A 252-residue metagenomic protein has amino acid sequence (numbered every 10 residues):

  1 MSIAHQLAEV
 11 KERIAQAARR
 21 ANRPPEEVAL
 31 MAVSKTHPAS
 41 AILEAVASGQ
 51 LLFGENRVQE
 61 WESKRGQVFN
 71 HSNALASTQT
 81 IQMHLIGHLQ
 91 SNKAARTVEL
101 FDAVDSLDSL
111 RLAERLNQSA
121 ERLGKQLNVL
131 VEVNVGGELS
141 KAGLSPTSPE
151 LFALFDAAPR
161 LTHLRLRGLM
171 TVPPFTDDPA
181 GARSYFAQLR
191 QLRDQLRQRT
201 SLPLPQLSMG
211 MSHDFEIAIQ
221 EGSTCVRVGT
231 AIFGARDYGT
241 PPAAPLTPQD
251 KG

Functional and structural regions predicted by a protein language model:
M1-H213, E221, F233: Conserved alpha/beta-domain cores
L189-R190, I219, D237, P242: Generic alpha-helical secondary structure signal
E216-Q220, V228, I232-D237: Expand to "…catalyze enediolate/carbanion chemistry for C-C bond making/breaking, isomerization, decarboxylation
C225, G239-G252: Active-site loop ensemble at the mouth of alpha/beta enzyme cores that anchors a bound cofactor
